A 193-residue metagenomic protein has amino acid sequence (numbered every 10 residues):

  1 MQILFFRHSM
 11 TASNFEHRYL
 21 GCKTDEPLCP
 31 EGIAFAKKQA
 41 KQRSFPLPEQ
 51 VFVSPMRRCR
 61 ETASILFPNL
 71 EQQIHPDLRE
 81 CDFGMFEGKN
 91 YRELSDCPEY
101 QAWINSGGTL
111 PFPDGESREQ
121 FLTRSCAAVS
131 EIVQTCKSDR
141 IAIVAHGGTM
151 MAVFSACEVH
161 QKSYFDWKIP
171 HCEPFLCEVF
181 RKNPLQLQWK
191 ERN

Functional and structural regions predicted by a protein language model:
Q2, R7-L70: Active-site-proximal alpha-helix that buttresses catalytic centers in soluble enzyme cores
I3, E49, D139-G147: Generic beta-sheet signal
E26, L66-R124: Phosphate-handling substructures
S44-L47, I132-D139: Glycine-rich phosphate-binding loop signature in dinucleotide/nucleotide-binding domains
P46-D77, S155, E178-N193: Conserved histidine-centered catalytic loops in small-molecule metabolism enzymes
V53-S54, T123, V144-A145: Short beta-strand scaffold positions
G147-M151, E173: GST superfamily/GST-like fold recognition
H160-Q186: Domain-level recognition of soluble alpha/beta enzyme cores, biased toward histidine phosphatases/phosphomutases
